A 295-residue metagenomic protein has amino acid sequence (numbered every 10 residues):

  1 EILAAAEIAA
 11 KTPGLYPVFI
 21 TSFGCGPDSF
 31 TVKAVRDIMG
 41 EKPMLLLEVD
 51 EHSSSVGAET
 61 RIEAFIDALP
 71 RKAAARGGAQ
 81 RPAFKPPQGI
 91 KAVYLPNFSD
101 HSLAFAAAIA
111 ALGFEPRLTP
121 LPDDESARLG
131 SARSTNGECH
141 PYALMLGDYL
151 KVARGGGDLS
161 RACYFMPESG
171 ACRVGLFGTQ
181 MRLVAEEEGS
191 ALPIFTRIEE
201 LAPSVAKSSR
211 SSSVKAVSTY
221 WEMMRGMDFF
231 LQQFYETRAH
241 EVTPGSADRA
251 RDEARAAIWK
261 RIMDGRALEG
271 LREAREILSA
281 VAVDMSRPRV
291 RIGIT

Functional and structural regions predicted by a protein language model:
E1-T295: An N-terminal assembly and electron-transfer interface module characteristic of large anaerobic redox and radical
